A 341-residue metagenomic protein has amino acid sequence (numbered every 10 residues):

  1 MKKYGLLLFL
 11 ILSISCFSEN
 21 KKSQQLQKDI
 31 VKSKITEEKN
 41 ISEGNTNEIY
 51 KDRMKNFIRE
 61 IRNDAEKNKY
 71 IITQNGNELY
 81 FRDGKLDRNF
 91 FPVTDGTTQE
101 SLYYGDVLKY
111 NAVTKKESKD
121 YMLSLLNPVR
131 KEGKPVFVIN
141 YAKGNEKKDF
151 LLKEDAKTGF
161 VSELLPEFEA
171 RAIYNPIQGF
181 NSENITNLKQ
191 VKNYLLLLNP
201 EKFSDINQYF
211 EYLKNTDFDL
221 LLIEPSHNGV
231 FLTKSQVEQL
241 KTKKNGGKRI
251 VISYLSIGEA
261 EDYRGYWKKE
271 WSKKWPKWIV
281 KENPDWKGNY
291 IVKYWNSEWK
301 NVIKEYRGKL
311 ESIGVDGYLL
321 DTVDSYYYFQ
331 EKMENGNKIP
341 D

Functional and structural regions predicted by a protein language model:
M1-Y4: Positively charged n-region of N-terminal signal peptides that target proteins for export
L6-L8: Sec-dependent N-terminal signal peptides
I14-S15: C-terminal motif of bacterial Sec signal peptides marking the signal peptidase cleavage site
K21-D341: Glycan-processing catalytic domains of CAZymes
